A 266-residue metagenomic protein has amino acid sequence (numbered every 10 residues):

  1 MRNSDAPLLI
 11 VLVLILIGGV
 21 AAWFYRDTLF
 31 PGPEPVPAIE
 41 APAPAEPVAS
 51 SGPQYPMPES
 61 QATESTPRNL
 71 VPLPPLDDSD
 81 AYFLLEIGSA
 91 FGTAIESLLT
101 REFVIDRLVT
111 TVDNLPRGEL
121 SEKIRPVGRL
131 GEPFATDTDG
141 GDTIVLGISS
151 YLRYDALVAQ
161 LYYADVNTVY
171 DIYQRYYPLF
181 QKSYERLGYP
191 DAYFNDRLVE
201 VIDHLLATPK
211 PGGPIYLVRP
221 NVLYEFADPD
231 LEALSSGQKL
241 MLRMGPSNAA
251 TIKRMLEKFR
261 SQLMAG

Functional and structural regions predicted by a protein language model:
M1-I17: Membrane interfacial helix-start segments of signal peptides and signal-anchor transmembrane helices
A21-P35: Hydrophobic single-pass membrane-insertion segments
W23, G213-G266: A cross-kingdom marker for long, charged
P31, P35-G141: N-terminal Sec/ER secretory leader and immediately downstream segment of secreted/extracellular precursors
A81-I95, S150-Y163, E232-Q238: Acidic/histidine-rich, surface-exposed loop or edge segments in extracytoplasmic proteins
E96, E119-V127, T168-Y173, Y184-L198 (+2 more regions): Surface-exposed patches in mature extracellular/periplasmic domains of secreted proteins
A135-D196: Mid-length scaffold segments of soluble, non-membrane domains
